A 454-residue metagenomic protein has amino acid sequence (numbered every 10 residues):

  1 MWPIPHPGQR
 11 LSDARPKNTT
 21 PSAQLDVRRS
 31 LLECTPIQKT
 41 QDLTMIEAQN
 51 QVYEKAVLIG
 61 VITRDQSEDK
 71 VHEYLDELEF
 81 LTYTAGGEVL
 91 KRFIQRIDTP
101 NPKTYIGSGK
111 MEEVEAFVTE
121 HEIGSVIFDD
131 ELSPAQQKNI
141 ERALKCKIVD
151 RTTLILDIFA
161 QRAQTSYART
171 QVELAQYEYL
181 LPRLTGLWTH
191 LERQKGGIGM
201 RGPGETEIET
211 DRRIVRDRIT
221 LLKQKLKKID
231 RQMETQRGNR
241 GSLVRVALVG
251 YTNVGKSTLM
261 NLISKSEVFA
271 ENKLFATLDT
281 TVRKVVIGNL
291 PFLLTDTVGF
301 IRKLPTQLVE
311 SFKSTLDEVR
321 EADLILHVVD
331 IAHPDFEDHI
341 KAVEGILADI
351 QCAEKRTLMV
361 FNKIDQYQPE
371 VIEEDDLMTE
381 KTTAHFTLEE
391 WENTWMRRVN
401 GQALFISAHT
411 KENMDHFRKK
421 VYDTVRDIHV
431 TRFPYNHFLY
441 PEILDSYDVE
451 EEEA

Functional and structural regions predicted by a protein language model:
R28-I155: N-terminal accessory targeting/assembly segments
K39-L58, E79, E178, P182-V254 (+3 more regions): C-terminal-of-GTPase-core extension/linker across diverse P-loop GTPases
I62-Q66, I97-T99, E131-P134, T153-L156 (+5 more regions): Conserved nucleotide-binding/hydrolysis micro-motifs of P-loop NTPases
D65-D69, N101-T104, R162-A163, E207 (+3 more regions): Flexible beta-alpha connector loops of hexameric P-loop NTPases
T153-V172: Short alpha-helix plus adjacent loop in nuclease-associated cores
G241, I263-F292, T306-S311, F336 (+1 more regions): Switch I (effector-binding) loop of TRAFAC-class P-loop GTPase G-domains
V309-H333, D349: Inter-motif core of Ras-like GTPase G domains
